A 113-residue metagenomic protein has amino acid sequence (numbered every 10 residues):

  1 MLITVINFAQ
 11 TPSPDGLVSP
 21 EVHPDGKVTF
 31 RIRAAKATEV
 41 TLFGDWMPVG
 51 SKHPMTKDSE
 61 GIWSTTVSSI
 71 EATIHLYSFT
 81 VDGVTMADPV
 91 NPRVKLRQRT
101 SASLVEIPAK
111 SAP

Functional and structural regions predicted by a protein language model:
A9-T11: Boundary at the C-terminal end of the N-terminal hydrophobic targeting segment
G16-V18: Surface-exposed, proline-enriched loop/turn segments that connect beta strands in immunoglobulin-like
E21, R31-A72, D82-P108: Aromatic-rich carbohydrate-binding modules that target alpha-glucans
G26-F30: Structural beta-strand segments of beta-rich domains
S111-P113: Short, intrinsically disordered, charge-balanced linker/junction segments flanking boundaries in proteins
